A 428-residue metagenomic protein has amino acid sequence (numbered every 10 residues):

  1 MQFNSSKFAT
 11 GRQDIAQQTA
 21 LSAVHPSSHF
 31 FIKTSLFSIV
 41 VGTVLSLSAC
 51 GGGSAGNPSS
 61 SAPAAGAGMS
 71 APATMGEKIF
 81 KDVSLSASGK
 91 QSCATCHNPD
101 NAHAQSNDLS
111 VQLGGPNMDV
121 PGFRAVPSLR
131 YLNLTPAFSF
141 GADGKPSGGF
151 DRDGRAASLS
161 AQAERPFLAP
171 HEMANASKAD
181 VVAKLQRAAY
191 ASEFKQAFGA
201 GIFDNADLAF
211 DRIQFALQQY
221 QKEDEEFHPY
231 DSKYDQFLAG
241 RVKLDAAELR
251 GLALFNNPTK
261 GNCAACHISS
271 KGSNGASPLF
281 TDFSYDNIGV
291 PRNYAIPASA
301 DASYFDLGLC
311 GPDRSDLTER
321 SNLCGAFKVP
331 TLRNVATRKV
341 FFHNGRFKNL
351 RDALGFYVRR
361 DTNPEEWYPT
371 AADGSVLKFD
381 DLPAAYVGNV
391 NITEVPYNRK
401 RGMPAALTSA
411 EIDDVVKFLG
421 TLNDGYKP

Functional and structural regions predicted by a protein language model:
Q2-I79, P170, K178-L249, A253 (+3 more regions): Post-cleavage N-terminal segment of exported redox proteins
A55-Q162, P229-T370: Short glycine/threonine-rich turn/loop motifs
N117-F198, I202-K222, A336, H343-D352 (+1 more regions): Periplasmic c-type cytochrome electron-transfer domains
T331-P428: Extracellular low-complexity, Gly/Ser/Thr-rich intrinsically disordered linkers and protease-sensitive activation/hinge
